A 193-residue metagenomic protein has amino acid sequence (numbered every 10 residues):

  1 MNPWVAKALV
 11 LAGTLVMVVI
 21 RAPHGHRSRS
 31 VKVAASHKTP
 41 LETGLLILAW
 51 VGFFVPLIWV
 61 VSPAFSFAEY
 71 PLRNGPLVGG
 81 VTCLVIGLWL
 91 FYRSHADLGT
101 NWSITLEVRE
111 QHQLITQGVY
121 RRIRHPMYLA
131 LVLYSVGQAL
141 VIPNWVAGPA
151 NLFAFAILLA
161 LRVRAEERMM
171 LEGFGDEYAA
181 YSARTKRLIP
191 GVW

Functional and structural regions predicted by a protein language model:
M1-T116, Y134-W193: Membrane-anchoring alpha-helices and their flanking helix-loop junctions
Q117, R121-L129: Histidine-centered phosphotransfer motif of kinases
